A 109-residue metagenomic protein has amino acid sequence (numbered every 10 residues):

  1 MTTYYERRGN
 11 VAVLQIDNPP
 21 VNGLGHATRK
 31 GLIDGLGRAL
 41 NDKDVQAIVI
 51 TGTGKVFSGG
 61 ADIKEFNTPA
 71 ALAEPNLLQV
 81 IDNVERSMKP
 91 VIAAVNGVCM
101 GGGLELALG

Functional and structural regions predicted by a protein language model:
M1-T53, T68, D82: Conserved CoA-thioester-binding segment of acyl-CoA-metabolizing enzymes
L14, I50, D62, L106-A107: Hydrophobic/aromatic residues within transmembrane alpha-helices of multi-pass small-molecule transporters
D17, T53, G59, A94-N96 (+1 more regions): A secondary-structure boundary/capping signal
G23, S58, G102: Residues that form or flank phosphate/diphosphate-binding pockets in enzymes that use nucleotide phosphates
D44, A73, L77, I92 (+1 more regions): Ligand-binding clefts of soluble mixed alpha/beta catalytic domains
G52-R86, C99: Glycine- (often His-adjacent) and acidic-residue-rich active-site loop that binds/positions the CoA thioester
V84-G109: Glycine-rich beta-to-alpha active-site loop
